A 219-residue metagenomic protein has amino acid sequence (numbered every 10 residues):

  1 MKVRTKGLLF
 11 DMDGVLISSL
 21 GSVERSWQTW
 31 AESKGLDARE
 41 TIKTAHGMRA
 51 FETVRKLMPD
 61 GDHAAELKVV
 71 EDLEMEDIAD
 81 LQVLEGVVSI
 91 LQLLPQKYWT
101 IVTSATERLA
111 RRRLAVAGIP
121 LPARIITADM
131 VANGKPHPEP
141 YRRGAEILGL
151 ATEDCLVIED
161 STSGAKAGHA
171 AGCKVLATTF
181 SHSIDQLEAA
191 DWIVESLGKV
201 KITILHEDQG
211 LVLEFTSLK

Functional and structural regions predicted by a protein language model:
M1-K43, D60: Active-site neighborhood of HAD-like aspartate-dependent phosphohydrolases
M1-K6, Y98, E107-K219: Asp-based, Mg2+/Mn2+-dependent phosphohydrolase catalytic module
R4, E76-I101, A105-R111, A115: Short, acidic loop-to-helix structural element flanking the phosphoryl-transfer center in phosphate-processing enzymes
S26, T53, G86, L109-R112 (+1 more regions): Phosphate- and divalent-cation-binding pockets in alpha/beta enzyme and binding domains that engage nucleotide-derived
W30, R49-G61, R113, A145: Helix-loop "lid/cap" segments that line or gate small-molecule binding pockets
E32-D37, D60-D62, A117-L121, G149-L150: Short helix-capping segments at alpha-helix termini
L36, E40, R55-S89: Metal-dependent phosphoesterase signature
